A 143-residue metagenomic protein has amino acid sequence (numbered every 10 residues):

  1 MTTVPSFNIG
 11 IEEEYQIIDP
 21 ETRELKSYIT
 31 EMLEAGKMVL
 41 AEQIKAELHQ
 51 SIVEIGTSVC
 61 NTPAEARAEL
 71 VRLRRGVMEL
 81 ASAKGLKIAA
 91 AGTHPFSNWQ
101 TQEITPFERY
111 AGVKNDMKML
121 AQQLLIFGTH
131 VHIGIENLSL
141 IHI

Functional and structural regions predicted by a protein language model:
M1-F127: Terminal catalytic/cofactor-binding subdomain
V131: An acidic/histidine-cluster motif and surrounding catalytic segment that typifies divalent-metal-assisted enzyme active
E136: Catalytic palm subdomain of template-directed nucleic-acid polymerases, centered on the conserved carboxylate motif
I141-I143: Conserved small/polar residues in nucleotide/adenosyl-binding loops
